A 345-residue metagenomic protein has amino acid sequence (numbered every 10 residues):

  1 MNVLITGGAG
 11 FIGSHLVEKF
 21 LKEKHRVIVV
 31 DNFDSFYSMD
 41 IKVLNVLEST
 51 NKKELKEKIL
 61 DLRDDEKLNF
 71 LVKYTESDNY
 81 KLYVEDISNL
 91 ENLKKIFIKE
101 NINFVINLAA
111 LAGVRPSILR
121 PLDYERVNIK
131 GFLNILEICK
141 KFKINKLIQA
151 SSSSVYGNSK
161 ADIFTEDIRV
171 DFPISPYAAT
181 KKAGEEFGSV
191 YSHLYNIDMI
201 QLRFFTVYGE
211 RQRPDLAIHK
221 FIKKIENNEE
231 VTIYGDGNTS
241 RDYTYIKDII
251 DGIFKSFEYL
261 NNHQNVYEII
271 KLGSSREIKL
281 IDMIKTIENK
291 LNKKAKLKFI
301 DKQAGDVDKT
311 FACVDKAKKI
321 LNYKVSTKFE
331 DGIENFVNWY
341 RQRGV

Functional and structural regions predicted by a protein language model:
M1-V207, T327: N-terminal Rossmann-like NAD(P)+-binding domain of SDR-like oxidoreductases, especially those catalyzing
G10-G13, R115-P116, N134, S154-V155 (+9 more regions): Short, flexible micro-motifs
L16, K22, D78-K81, E85 (+1 more regions): C-terminal substrate-binding subdomain of Rossmann-fold SDR/epimerase-dehydratase oxidoreductases
N32, M39-V43, K160-D162, Q212-D215 (+3 more regions): Short aromatic-enriched loop/helix-cap "lid" or pocket-rim segments at secondary-structure transitions that line
S35, E210, S274: Short, conserved catalytic or interaction motifs in soluble domains
N92, D123, R169, R213 (+5 more regions): Residue-level recognition of oxygen-bearing side chains
P173-T180, F204, E210, P214-I218 (+1 more regions): The catalytic Tyr-centered alpha-helix of NAD(P)H-dependent dehydrogenases
A183, F187, Y191, F221 (+2 more regions): Hydrophobic alpha-helix immediately C-terminal to the catalytic Tyr-X-X-X-Lys motif of short-chain
